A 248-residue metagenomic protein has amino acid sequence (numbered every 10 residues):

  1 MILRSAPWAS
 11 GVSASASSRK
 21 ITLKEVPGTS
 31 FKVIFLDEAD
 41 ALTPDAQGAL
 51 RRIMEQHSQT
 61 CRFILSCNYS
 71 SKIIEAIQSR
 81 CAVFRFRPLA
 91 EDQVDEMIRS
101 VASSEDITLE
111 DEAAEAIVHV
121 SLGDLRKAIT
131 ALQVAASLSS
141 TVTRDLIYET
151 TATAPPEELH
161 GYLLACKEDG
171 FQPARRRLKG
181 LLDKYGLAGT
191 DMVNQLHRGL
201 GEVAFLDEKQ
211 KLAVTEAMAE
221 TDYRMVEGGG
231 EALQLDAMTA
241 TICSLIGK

Functional and structural regions predicted by a protein language model:
M1-K32: Short glycine-rich substrate-engagement loop in P-loop NTPases that contacts/grips substrate
S15, L50, S66, C81 (+3 more regions): Residue-level signature of catalytic and energy-coupling elements of molecular machines, predominantly ATP/GTP-dependent
S18-V26, L36, D40-S79: Conserved catalytic/switch belt of AAA+ P-loop NTPases
S30-F31, S58-C61, Q78-A82, G123 (+1 more regions): Short glycine-/polar-rich loops that comprise or flank the Walker A/P-loop and associated switch/sensor motifs
F31, D95-M97, T108-V120, V142-Y148 (+2 more regions): Short conserved motifs of the RecA-like P-loop NTPase core
N68, A82-D95: Conserved AAA+ ATPase "SRH/arginine-finger" region at the nucleotide-binding site
A114-V120, R126-S140, Y148, L163-L164 (+2 more regions): C-terminal helical "lid" of AAA+/P-loop NTPase domains
G161-K248: Helix-rich C-terminal "collar"/helical-bundle subdomain used as an assembly and partner-interaction module in RFC-like
